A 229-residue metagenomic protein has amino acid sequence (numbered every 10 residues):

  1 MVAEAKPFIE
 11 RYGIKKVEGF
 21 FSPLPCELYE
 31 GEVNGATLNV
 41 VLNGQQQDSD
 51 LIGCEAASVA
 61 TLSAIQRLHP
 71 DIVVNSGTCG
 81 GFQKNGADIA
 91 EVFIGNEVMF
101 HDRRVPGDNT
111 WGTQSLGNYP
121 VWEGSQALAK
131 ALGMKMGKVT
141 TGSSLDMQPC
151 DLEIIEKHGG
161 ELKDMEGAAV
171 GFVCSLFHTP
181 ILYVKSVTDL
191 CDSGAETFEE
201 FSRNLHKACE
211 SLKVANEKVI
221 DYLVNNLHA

Functional and structural regions predicted by a protein language model:
M1-Y119: Metabolite-binding pocket within alpha/beta catalytic cores that recognizes anionic/polar moieties
A3, I52-V59, L68, M165-A168 (+3 more regions): Conserved active-site and cofactor/substrate-binding residues in soluble primary-metabolism enzymes
V33-T37, L68, L128-M134, V170-T179 (+2 more regions): A structural motif corresponding to the C-terminal end of an alpha-helix and its immediate exit/capping segment
A60, A64, W122-S125, A208-V219: Short, well-ordered amphipathic alpha-helical segments that serve as non-catalytic structural scaffolds within diverse
G80, V98, S143, T188-L190: Glycine-rich beta-alpha junction loops
G107-L162, A168-F177: Active-site rim beta-loop-alpha module in soluble metabolic enzymes
I154-K163, A168-H206: Active-site-adjacent mobile loop/cap segments within catalytic or ligand-binding domains
S193-A229: His/Asp/Glu-rich mid-to-C-terminal helical/loop segments that flank catalytic regions of hydrolases
